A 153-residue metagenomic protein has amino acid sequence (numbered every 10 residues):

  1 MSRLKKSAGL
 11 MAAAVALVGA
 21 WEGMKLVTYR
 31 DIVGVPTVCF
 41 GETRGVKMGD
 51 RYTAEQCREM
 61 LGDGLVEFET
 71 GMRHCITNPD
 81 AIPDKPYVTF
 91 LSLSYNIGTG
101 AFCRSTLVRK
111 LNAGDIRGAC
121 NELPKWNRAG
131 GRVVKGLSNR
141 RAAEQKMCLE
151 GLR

Functional and structural regions predicted by a protein language model:
M1-V35, E42-K47, R51-T70, T77-A81 (+1 more regions): Long, amphipathic alpha-helical surface segments
V18, P86-S94, E122-P124: Short alpha-helical scaffolding segments that buttress acidic/His motifs in well-ordered protein cores
F40-E42, L93-Y95: Active-site-proximal beta-strand/loop segments in catalytic clefts of secreted hydrolases
